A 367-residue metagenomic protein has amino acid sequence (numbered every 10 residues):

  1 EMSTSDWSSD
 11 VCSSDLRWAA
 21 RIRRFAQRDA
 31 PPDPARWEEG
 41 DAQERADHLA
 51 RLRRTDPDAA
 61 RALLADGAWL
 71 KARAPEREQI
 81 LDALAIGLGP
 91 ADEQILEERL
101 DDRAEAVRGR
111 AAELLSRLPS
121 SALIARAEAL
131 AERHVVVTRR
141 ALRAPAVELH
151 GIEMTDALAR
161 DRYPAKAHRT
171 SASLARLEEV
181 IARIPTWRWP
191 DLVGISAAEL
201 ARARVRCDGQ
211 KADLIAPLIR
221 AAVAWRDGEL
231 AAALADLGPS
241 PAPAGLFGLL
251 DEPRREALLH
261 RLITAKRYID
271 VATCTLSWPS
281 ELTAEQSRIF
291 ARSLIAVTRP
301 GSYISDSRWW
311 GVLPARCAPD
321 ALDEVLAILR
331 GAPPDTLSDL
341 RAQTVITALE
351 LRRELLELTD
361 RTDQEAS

Functional and structural regions predicted by a protein language model:
E1-V11: Single conserved hydrophobic/aromatic residue that forms the stacking wall/gate of nucleotide- or nucleobase-binding
R21-A35, P57-L70, G89-D101, S120-E132 (+5 more regions): Amphipathic alpha-helical scaffolding segments comprising HEAT/armadillo-like alpha-solenoid repeats
G40-D41, D56-P57, W69-E76, L88-G89 (+1 more regions): Short inter-helical turns and helix N-cap capping residues of alpha-solenoid HEAT/ARM repeat scaffolds
H48, I80, R110-L115: Conserved hydrophobic register position within alpha-solenoid helical repeats
T55, G87, L118, L349 (+1 more regions): TPR/TPR-like alpha-solenoid repeats
V136-S367: Long internal repeat-built scaffold domains in very large eukaryotic proteins
